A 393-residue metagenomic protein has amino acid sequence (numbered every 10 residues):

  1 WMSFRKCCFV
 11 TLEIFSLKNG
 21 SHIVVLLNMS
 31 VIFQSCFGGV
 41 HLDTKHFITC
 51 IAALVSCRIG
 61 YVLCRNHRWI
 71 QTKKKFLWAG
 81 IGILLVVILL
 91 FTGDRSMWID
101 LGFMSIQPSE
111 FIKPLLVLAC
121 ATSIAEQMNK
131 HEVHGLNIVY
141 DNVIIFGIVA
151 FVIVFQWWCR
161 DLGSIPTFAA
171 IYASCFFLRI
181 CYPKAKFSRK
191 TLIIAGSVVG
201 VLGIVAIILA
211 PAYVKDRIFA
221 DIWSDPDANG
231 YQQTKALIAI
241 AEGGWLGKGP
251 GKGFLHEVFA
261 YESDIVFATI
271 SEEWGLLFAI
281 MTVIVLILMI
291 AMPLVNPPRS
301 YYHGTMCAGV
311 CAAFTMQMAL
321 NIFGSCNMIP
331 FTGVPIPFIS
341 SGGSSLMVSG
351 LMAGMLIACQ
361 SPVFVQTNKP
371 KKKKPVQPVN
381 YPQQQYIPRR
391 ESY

Functional and structural regions predicted by a protein language model:
W1-V87, Q127-F146, F364-Y393: Transmembrane signal-anchor hairpin modules in multi-pass inner-membrane enzymes, especially those that act on
I48-S56, E272-A291: Hydrophobic alpha-helical transmembrane segments
L85-I106, E132-G135, Y213-I222, K252-H256: Membrane-interfacial helix-loop-helix modules of multi-pass inner-membrane proteins that assemble, modify, or transport
M97-F111, D225, I336-L346: Short aromatic-rich membrane-water interface segments that cap or initiate transmembrane helices in multi-pass membrane
I138-Q156, L162-I208: Hydrophobic alpha-helical segments of polytopic membrane proteins
F187-T282, Y302: Hydrophobic, glycine- and aromatic-enriched re-entrant/interface helices and adjoining loop segments
N296-G333, I339: Loop-to-helix entry and N-terminal half of a specific, functionally important transmembrane alpha helix in multi-pass
N321-Y393: A juxtamembrane structural motif centered on a specific transmembrane helix
